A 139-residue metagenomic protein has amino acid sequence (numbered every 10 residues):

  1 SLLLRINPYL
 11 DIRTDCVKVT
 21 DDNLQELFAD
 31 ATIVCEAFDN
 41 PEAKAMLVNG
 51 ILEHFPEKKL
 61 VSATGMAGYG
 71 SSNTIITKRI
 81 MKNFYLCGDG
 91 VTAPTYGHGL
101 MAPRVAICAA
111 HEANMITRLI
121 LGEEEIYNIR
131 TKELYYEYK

Functional and structural regions predicted by a protein language model:
S1-K139: Adenine nucleotide-associated cytosolic modules
